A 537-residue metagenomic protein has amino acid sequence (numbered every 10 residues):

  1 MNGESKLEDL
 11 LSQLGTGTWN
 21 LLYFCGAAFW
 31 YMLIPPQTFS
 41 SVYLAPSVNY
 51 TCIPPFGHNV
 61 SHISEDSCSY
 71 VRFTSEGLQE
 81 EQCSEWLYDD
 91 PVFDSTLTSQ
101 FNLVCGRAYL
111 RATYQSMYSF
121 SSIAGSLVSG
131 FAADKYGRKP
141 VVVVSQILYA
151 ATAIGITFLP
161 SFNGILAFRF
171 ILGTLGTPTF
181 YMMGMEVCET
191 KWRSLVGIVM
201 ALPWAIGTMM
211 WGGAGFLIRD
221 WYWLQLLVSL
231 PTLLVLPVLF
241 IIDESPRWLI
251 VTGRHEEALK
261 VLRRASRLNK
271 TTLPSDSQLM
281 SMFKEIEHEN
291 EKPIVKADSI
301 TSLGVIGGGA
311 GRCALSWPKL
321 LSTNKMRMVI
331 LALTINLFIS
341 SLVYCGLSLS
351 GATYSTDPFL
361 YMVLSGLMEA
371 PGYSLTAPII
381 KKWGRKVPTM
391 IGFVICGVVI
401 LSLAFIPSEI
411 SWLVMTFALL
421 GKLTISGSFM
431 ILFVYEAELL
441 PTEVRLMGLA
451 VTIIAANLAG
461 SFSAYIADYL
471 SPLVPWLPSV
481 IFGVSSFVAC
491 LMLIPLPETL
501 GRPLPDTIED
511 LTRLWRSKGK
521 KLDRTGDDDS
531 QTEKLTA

Functional and structural regions predicted by a protein language model:
N2-L21, C68-L110, N269-L349, T353-Y354 (+1 more regions): Flexible cytoplasmic loops linking transmembrane helices in multi-pass membrane transporters
W30-T38, S119-G125, G176-M182, C188-I242 (+6 more regions): Glycine-rich segments within core transmembrane alpha-helices of 12-TM secondary carriers
P35, F39, R169, A201 (+3 more regions): C-terminal transmembrane bundle
P46-E85, L195, I218-T301, G483-R524: Central mid-sequence intracellular linker of multi-pass
V48, A132, A214, I379 (+1 more regions): Hydrophobic alpha-helical transmembrane and interfacial-helix anchor sites in secondary transporters
F93-D94, S99-L103, Y118, N163-T177 (+4 more regions): Hydrophobic core of transmembrane alpha-helices in multi-pass small-molecule transporters, especially MFS/SLC-type
G137, F158-N163, L175, C188 (+2 more regions): Helix-breaking motifs and short loop linkers at transmembrane-helix boundaries and internal kinks in secondary membrane
P140-G155, N163, L202, P388-S402: Structural signature of the two symmetry-related core transmembrane helices
